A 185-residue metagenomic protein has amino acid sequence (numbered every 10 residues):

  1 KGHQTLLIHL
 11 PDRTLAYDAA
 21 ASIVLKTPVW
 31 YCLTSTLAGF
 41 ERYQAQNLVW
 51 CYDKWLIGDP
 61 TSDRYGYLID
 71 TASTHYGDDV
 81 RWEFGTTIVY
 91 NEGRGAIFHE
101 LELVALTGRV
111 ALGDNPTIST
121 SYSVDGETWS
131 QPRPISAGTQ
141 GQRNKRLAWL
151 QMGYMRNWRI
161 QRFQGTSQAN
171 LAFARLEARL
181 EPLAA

Functional and structural regions predicted by a protein language model:
K1-A185: Beta-sheet repeat architectures centered on beta-propellers
